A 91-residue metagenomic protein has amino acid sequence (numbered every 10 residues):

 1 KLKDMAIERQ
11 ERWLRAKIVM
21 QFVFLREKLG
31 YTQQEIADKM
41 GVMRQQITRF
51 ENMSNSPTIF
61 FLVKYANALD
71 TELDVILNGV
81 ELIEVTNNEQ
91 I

Functional and structural regions predicted by a protein language model:
K1-M20, F24, I83-I91: N-terminal flexible/basic segments that precede or flank functional cores
M20-K39, K64, Q90: Short basic helix-loop element that most often maps to the first helix and adjoining turn of HTH DNA-binding modules
E35, Q46, V75: Residues in the helix-turn-helix
D38-S56: Recognition helix of helix-turn-helix/homeodomain-like DNA-binding domains that insert into the DNA major groove
M40, G79-V80: Conserved beta-strand edge residues that scaffold enzyme active sites
S54, V80-I83: The DNA-recognition helices of helix-turn-helix-type DNA-binding domains
F60-V75: DNA major-groove recognition helix of helix-turn-helix/homeodomain DNA-binding modules
